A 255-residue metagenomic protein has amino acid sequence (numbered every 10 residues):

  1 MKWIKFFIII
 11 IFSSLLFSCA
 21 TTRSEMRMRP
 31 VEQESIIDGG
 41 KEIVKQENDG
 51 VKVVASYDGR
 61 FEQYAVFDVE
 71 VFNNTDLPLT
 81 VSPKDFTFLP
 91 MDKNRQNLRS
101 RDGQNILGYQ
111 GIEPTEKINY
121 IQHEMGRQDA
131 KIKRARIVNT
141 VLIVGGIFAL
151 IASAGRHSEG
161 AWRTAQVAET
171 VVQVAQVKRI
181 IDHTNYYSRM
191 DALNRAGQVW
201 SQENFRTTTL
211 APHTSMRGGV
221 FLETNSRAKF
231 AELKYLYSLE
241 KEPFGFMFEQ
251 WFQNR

Functional and structural regions predicted by a protein language model:
M1-C19: Sec-dependent bacterial lipoprotein signal peptides
S13-I36, V54: Bacterial Sec signal peptide processing site at the extreme N-terminus
F61-D68: Short, solvent-exposed loop/turn segments enriched in Ser/Thr/Gly
V69-P78: Asparagine-centered strand-capping/turn motif at beta-strand->loop junctions
L77-D85, S188, F230-K234: Short, hydrophobic/aromatic beta-strand segments
S100-S201, T214: Hydrophobic alpha-helical membrane segments
A211-V220: Short Pro-Gly-centered flexible turn/kink motifs
S226-R255: Terminal connector regions
